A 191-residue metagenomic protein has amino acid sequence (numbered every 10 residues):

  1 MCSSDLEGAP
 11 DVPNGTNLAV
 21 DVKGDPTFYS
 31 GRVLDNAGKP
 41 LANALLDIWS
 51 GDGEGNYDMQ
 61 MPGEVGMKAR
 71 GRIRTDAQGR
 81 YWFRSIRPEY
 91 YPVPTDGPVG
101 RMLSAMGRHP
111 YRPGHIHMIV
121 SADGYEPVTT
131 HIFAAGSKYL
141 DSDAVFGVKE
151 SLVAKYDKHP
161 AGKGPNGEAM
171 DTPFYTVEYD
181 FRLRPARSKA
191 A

Functional and structural regions predicted by a protein language model:
S4-A191: Beta-strand-dominated extracellular/periplasmic modules and repeats in secreted or surface-exposed proteins
